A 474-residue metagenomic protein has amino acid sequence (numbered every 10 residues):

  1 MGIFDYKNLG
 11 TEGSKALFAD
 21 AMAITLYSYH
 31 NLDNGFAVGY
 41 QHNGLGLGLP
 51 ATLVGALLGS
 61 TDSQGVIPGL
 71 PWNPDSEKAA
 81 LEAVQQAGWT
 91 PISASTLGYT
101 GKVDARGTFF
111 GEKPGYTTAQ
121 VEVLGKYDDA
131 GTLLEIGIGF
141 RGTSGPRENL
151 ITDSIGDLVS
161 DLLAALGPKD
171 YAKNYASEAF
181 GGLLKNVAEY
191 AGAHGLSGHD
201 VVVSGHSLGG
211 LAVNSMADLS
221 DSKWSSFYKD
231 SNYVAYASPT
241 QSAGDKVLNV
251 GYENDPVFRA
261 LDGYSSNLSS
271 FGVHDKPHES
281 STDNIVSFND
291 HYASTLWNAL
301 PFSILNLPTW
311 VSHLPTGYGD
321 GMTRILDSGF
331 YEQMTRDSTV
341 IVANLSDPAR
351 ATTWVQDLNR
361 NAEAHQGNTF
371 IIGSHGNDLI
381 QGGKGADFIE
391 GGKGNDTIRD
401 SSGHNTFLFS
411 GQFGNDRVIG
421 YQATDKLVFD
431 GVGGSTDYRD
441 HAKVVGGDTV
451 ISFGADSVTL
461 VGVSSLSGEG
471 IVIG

Functional and structural regions predicted by a protein language model:
G2-D62, P74-G88, A94-D200, D221-F388 (+1 more regions): Alpha/beta hydrolase fold serine-hydrolase catalytic domain that processes acyl esters and thioesters
L133-G137, T424, G446-V450: A generic structural signal for beta-strand entry/edge sites
G142-S144, S207, G431-G433: A mature extracytoplasmic/lumenal domain signature
G205-G209, V213: Gly/Ala-rich beta-loop-alpha elbow adjacent to hydrolase catalytic centers
V213-D221: Short glycine-enriched nucleophile-adjacent loop and the immediately C-terminal alpha-helix near the catalytic center
F370-I372, N377-Y438: Acidic, glycine-rich calcium-binding repeat modules characteristic of RTX/beta-roll and related beta-solenoid repeat
R439-G474: Low-complexity acidic/polar repeat-biased segments
